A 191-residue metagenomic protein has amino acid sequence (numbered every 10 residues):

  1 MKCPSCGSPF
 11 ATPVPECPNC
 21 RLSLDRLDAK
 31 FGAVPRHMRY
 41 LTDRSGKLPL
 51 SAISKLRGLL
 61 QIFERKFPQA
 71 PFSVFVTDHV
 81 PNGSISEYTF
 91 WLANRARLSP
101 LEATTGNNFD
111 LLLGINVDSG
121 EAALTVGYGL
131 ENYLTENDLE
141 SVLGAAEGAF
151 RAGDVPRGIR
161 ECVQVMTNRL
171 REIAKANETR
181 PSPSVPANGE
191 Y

Functional and structural regions predicted by a protein language model:
P4-S5, A11, P15-Y191: Folded, non-transmembrane soluble domains that reside on the lumenal/extracytoplasmic side of membranes
